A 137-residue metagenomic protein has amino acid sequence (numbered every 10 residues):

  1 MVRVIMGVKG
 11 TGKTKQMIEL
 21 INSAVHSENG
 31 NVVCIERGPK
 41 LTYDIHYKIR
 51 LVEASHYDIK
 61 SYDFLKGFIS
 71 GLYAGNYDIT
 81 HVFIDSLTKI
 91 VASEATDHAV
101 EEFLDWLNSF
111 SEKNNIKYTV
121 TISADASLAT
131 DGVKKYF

Functional and structural regions predicted by a protein language model:
M1-G71, D131: Conserved P-loop
V25, Y73, N108-S111: Conserved ATPase "switch" residues in P-loop NTPase domains
G75-D78: N-terminal targeting/trafficking signals and adjacent low-complexity tails
I84-F137: Replace "adjacent to P-loop NTPase cores in ATP/GTP-dependent enzymes" with "adjacent to NTP-binding cores
